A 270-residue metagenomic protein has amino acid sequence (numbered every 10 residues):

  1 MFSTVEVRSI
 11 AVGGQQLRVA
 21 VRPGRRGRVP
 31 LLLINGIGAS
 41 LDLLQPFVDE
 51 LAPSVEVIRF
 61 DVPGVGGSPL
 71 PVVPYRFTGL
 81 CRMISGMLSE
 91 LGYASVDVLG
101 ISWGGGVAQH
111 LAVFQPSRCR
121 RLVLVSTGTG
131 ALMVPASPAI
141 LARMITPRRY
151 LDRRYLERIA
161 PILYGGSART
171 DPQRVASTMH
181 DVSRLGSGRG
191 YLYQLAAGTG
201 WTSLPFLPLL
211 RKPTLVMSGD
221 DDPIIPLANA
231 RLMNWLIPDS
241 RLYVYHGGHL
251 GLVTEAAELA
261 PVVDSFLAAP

Functional and structural regions predicted by a protein language model:
Q15-P69: Conserved HGGG/HGGXW glycine-rich cap/lid loop of the alpha/beta-hydrolase fold
R59-L99: Active-site loop/oxyanion-hole signature of alpha/beta-hydrolase fold enzymes
G100, G104, A108: Gly/Ala-rich beta-loop-alpha elbow adjacent to hydrolase catalytic centers
Q109, V113, C119-R149: Flexible "cap/lid" loop of the alpha/beta hydrolase fold
R153-F206: Conserved alpha/beta-hydrolase catalytic His-Asp/Glu region
L210, V216-S218: Short beta-strand/loop motif that positions the catalytic acidic residue of the alpha/beta-hydrolase fold
D221-I225: Acidic catalytic loop of the alpha/beta-hydrolase fold
G247-A260: Catalytic histidine-centered segment of alpha/beta-hydrolase-like enzymes
